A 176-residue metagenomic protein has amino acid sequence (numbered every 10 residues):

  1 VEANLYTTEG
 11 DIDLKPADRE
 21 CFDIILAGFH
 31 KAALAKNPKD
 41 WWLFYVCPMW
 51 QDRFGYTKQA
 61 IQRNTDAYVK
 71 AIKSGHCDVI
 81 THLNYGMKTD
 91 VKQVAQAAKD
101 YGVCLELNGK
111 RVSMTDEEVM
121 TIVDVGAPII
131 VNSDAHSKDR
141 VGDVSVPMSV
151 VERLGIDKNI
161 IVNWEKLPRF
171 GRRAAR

Functional and structural regions predicted by a protein language model:
V1-D100, E152, I160, R172-R176: Extended substrate/RNA-proximal surfaces in nucleic-acid metabolism proteins
E2-N4, V123, V146-M148: Active-site catalytic microenvironments in core metabolic enzymes, especially phosphate/sugar-handling
G102-R111: His/Asp/Glu-enriched short active-site or ligand-binding loop at hydrolase and phosphoryl-transfer sites
C104, P128, D157: Residue-level detector of anion-binding/catalytic polar loops
A127-G142: Short acidic/histidine-rich active-site segments
V144-G155: C-terminal helical cap(s) of enzyme catalytic domains, especially alpha/beta-barrels
